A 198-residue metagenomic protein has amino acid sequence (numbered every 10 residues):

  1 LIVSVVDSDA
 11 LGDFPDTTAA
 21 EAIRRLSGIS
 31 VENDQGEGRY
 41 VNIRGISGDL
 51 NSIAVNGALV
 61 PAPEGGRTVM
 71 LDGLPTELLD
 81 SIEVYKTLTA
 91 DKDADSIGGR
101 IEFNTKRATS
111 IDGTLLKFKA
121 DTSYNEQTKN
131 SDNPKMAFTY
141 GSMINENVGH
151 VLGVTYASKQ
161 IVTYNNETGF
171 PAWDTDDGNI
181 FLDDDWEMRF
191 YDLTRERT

Functional and structural regions predicted by a protein language model:
L1-F14, A22-G28: N-terminal Sec signal peptide and the immediately downstream disordered periplasmic leader that contains the TonB box
V3, G12-T18, E32-E77, K86-T114: Flexible, glycine/serine/threonine-rich loop segments and coil->beta-strand junctions that form periplasmic-facing
D7-A10, Q127, F190: Second-shell loop/turn segments in exported
A22-I23, D34, L152: Short N-terminal amphipathic alpha-helices
A62-T68, L78-V84, D91-T175, R195-T198: Outer-membrane beta-barrel translocator/receptor signature
T175-D183: Aromatic- and acidic-residue-enriched carbohydrate-binding clefts of CAZyme catalytic domains
L182-T198: Outer-membrane beta-barrel domain signature, strongest for Gram-negative TonB-dependent receptors and also present
